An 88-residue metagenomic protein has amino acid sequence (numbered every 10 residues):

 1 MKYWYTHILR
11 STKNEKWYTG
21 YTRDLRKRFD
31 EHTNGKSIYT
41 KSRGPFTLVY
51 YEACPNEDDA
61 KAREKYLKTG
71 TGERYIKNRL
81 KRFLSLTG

Functional and structural regions predicted by a protein language model:
M1-T47, Y51-K68, E73, K81-G88: GIY-YIG nuclease catalytic motif and its immediate N-terminal context
